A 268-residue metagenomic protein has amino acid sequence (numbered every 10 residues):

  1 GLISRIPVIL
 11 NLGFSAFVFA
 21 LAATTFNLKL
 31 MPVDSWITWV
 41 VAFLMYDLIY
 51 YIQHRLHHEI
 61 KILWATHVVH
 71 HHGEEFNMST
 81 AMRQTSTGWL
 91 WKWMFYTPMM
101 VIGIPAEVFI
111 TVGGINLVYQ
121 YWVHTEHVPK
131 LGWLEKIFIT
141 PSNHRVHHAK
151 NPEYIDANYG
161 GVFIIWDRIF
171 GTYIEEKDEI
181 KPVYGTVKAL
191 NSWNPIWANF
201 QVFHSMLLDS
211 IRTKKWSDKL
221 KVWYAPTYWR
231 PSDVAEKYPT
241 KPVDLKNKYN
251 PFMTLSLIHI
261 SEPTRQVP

Functional and structural regions predicted by a protein language model:
L2, F76-G88, T240-L257: Membrane interfacial helix-start motif at the N-side
I3-F14, V33-A189: Membrane-embedded catalytic scaffold of the fatty acid hydroxylase/desaturase
G13-L21: Membrane-helix interface motif
A20-M31: Membrane-interface helix termini and inter-helical loops of multi-pass transporters
R55-W64, K221-P242: Short, charged cytosolic
K181-W229: A membrane-cytosol interface segment of integral membrane proteins
I258-P268: Residue-level detector of conserved catalytic or cofactor/ligand-binding positions in enzyme active sites
